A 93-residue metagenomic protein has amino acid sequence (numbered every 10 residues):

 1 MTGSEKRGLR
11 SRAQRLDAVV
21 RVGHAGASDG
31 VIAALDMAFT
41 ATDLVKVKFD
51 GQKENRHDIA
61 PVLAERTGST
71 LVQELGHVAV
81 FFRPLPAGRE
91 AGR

Functional and structural regions predicted by a protein language model:
M1-R93: Positively charged, polar, low-complexity stretches
